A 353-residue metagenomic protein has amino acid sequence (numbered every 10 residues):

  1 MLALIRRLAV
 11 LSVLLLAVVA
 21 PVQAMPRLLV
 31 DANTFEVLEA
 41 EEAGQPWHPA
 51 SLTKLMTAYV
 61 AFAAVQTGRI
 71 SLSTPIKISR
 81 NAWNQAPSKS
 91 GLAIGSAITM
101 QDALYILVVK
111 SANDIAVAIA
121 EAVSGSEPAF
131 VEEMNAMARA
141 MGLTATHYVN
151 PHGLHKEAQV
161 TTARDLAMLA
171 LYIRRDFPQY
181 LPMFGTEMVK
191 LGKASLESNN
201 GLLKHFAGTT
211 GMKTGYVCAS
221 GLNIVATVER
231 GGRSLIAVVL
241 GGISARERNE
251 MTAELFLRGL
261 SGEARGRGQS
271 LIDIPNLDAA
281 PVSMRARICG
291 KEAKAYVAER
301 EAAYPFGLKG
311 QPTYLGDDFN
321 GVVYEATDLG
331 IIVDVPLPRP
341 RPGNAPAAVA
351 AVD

Functional and structural regions predicted by a protein language model:
M1, L15, V22, A118 (+1 more regions): N-terminal cationic amphipathic segment used for targeting or macromolecule association
M1-A9: Bacterial N-terminal signal peptides that target proteins for export
A3-L4, S51, A245: Short alpha-helical segments used as structural interaction elements across diverse proteins
L8-V19: Bacterial N-terminal signal peptides
V13-L14, A61, L255, P346: Enrichment for repetitive, rod-forming helical segments
V19-R164, L171-R174: Active-site-adjacent loops and short helices of periplasmic peptidoglycan-processing enzymes
T144-H147, P151, H155-V160, R164-D353: Domain-terminus/edge residues, biased toward the C-terminal soluble/receptor-binding domains of extracytoplasmic
